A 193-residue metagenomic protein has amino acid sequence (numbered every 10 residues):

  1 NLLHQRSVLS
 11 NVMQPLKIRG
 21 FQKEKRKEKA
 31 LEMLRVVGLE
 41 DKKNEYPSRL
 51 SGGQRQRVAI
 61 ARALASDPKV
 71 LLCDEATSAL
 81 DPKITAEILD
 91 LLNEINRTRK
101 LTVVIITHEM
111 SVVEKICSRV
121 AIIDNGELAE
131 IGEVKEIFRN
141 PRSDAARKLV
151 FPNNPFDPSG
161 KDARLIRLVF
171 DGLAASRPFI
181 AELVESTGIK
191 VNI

Functional and structural regions predicted by a protein language model:
R6-M13: Short coil-to-helix segment of the ABC ATPase nucleotide-binding domain corresponding to the Q-loop/switch region
M13, K17-G20, E24-D41: Conserved ABC ATPase "signature" region
E45-S48, S66, C73: Conserved signature/switch motifs of ABC ATPase nucleotide-binding domains
I60: Hydrophobic anchor residue at the start of the ABC signature
P82-I84: Helix N-cap at the start of a conserved alpha-helix in ABC-type nucleotide-binding domains
A86-R99: Helical segment within the ABC ATPase nucleotide-binding domain
V113-K115: A short, surface-exposed alpha-helical micro-motif characterized by mixed small hydrophobic and charged/polar residues
